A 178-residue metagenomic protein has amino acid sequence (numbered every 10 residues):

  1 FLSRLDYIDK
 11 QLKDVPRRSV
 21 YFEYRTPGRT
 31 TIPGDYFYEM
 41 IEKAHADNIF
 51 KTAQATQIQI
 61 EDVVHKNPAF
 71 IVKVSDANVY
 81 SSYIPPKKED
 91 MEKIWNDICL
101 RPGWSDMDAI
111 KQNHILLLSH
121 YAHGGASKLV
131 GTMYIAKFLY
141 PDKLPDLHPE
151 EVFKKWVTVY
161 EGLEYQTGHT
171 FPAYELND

Functional and structural regions predicted by a protein language model:
F1-D178: N-terminal ligand-binding lobe of clamshell/alpha-beta domains
